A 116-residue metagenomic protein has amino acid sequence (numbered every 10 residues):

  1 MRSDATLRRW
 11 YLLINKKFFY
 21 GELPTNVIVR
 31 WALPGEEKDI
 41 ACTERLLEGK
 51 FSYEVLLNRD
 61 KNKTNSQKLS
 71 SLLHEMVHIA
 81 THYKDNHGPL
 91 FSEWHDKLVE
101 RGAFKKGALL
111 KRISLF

Functional and structural regions predicted by a protein language model:
M1-S70, I79-F116: Active-site-proximal or metal-binding-adjacent scaffold patches in catalytic folds
E75: Walker B catalytic acidic pair
